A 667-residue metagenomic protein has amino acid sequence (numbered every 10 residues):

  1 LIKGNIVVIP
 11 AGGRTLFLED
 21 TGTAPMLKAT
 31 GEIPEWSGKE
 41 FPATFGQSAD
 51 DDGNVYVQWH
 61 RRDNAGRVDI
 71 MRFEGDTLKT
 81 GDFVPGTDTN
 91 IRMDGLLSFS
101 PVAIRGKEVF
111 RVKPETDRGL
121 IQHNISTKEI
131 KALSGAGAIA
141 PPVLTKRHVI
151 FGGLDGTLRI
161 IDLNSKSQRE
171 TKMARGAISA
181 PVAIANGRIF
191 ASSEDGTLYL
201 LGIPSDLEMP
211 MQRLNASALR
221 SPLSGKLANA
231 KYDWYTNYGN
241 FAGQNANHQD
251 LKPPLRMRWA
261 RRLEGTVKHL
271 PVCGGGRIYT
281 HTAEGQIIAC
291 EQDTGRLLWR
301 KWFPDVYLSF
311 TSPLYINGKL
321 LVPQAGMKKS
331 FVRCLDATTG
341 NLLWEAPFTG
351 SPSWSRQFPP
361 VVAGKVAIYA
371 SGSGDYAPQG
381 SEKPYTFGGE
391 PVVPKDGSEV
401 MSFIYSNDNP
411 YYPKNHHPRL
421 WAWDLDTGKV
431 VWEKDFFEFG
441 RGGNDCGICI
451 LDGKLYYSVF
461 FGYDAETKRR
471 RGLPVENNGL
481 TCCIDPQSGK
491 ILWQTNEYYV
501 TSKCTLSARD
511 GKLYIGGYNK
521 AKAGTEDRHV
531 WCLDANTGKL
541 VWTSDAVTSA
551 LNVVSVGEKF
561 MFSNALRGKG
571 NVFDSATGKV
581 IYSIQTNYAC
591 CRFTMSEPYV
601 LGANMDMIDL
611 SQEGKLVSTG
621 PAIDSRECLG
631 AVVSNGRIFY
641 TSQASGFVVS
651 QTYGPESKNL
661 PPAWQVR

Functional and structural regions predicted by a protein language model:
L1-T15, E40-D69, R92-G119, S134-L158 (+12 more regions): Repeat-blade elements of multi-bladed beta-propeller folds
D20-T21, G202, A246, Q292 (+2 more regions): Short, solvent-exposed loop/turn and secondary-structure capping segments
D20-T23, R72-D76, N124-K128, D162-K166 (+9 more regions): Short loop/turn segments that connect beta-strands within beta-propeller blades
P25, L198, E208, Q244 (+5 more regions): Eukaryotic short linear interaction motifs
M26-G38, K79-R92, T127-S134, S167-K172 (+9 more regions): A short beta-strand motif characteristic of beta-propeller blades
I203-R213, G654-P661: Short, charged low-complexity linker/loop segments at the C-terminal edge of domains
M209-S224, A230: Non-catalytic propeptide/linker segments at domain boundaries
P222-R258: Blade/loop signatures of beta-propeller domains
